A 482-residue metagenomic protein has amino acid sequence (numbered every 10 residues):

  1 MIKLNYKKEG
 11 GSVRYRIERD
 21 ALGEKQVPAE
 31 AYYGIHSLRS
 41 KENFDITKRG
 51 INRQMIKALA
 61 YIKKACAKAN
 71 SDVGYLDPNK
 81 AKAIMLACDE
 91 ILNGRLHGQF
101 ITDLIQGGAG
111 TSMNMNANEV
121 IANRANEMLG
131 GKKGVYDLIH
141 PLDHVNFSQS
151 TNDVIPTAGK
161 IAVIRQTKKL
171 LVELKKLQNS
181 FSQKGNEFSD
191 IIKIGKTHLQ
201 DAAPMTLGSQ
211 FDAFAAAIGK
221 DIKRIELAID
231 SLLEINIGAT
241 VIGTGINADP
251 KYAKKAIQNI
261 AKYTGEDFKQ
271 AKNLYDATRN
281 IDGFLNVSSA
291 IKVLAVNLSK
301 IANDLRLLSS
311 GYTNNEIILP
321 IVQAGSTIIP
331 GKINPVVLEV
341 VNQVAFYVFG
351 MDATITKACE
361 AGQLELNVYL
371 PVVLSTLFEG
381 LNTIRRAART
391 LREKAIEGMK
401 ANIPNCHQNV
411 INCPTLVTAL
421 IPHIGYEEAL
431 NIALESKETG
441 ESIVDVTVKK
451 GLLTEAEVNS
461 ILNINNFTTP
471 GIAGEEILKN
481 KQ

Functional and structural regions predicted by a protein language model:
I2-Q482: Conserved, well-structured ligand/cofactor-binding cores
